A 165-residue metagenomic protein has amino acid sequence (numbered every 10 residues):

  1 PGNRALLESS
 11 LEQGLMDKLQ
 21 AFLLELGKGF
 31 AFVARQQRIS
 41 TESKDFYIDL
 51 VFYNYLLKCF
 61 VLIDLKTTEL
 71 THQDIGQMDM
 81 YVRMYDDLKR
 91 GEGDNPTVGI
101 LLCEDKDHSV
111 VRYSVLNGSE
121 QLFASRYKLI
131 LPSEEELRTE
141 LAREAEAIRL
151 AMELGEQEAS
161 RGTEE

Functional and structural regions predicted by a protein language model:
P1-E165: Charged, terminal alpha-helix-loop-beta segments that serve as non-catalytic nucleic-acid engagement and/or assembly
